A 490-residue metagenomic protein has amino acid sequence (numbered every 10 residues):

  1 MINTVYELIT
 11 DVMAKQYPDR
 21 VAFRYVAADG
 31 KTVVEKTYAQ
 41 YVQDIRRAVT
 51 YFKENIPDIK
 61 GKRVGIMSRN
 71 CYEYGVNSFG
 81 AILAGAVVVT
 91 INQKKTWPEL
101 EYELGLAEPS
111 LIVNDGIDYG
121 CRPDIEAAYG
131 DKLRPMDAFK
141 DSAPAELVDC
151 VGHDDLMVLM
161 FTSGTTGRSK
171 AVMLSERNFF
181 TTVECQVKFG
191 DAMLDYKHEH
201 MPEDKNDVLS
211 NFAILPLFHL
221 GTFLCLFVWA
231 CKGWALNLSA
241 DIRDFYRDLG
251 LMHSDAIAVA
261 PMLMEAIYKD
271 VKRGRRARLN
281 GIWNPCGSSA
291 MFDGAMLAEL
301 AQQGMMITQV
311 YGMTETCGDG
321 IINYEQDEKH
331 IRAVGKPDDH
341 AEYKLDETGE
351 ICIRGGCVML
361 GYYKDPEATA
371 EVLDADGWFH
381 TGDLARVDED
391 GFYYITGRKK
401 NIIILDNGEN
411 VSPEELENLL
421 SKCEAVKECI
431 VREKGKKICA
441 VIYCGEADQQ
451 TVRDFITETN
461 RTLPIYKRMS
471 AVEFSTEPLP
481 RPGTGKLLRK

Functional and structural regions predicted by a protein language model:
M1-N55, K60, F79, G105: N-lobe entry segment of adenylate-forming
P18-V21, A143-F161, G167-R168, H198-S210: Conserved pre-ATP/AMP-binding loop-to-beta segment of ANL
E35-A39, M157-C185: Conserved AMP-binding A3 loop
Y51-K95, I214: Conserved AMP-binding/adenylate-forming
F180-S210, L217-G281: Conserved AMP-binding/adenylation subdomain of ANL enzymes
D255-V259, Y268-K329, E342, K427: Gly/Ser/Thr-rich phosphate-binding loop
K336-D339, D346-V372, F392, N407-V411: Conserved ATP/PPi-binding loop(s) of AMP-dependent carboxylate-activating enzymes
G355, L360-G361, L384-K467, P478: AMP-binding/adenylate-forming catalytic core of the ANL superfamily
